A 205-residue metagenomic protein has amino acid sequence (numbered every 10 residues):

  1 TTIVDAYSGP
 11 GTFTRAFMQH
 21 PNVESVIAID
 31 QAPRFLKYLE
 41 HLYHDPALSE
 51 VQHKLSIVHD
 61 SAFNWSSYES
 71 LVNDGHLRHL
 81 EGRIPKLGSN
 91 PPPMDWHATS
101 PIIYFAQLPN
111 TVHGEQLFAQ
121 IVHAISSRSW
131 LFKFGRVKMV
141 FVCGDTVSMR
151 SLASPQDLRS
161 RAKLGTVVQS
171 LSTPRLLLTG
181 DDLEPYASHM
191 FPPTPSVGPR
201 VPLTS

Functional and structural regions predicted by a protein language model:
T1-S205: Catalytic cores of RNA-modifying enzymes
